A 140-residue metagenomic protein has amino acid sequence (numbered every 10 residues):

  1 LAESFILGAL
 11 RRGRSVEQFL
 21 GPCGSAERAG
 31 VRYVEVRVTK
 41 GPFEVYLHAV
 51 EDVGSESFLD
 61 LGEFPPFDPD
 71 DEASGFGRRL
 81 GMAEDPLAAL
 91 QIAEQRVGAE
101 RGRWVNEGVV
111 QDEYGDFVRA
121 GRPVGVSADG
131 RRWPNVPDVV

Functional and structural regions predicted by a protein language model:
L1-A29, D129-V140: Negatively charged, low-complexity tracts enriched in Asp/Glu with abundant Ser/Thr
A2, V16, G30, S55 (+2 more regions): Generic intrinsically disordered, low-complexity segments enriched for polar/acidic and small residues
E3, A9, E27-A29, V38 (+3 more regions): Intrinsic-disorder-associated interaction segments
R12, G21-C23, P65-P69, A73 (+2 more regions): Alpha-helical context
R14-S15, E35, G125: Sequence-pattern detector for short linear motifs and compositional/periodic biases rather than a specific fold
G21, G41, F64-D68, D85 (+2 more regions): Intrinsic-disorder/low-complexity coil detector
V34-G77, G102, E107: Short aromatic-glycine-(Arg/Gly/Cys) micro-motifs in beta-strand/loop hairpins
A73-R79, A83-V140: Acidic, proline/glycine-rich low-complexity IDRs
